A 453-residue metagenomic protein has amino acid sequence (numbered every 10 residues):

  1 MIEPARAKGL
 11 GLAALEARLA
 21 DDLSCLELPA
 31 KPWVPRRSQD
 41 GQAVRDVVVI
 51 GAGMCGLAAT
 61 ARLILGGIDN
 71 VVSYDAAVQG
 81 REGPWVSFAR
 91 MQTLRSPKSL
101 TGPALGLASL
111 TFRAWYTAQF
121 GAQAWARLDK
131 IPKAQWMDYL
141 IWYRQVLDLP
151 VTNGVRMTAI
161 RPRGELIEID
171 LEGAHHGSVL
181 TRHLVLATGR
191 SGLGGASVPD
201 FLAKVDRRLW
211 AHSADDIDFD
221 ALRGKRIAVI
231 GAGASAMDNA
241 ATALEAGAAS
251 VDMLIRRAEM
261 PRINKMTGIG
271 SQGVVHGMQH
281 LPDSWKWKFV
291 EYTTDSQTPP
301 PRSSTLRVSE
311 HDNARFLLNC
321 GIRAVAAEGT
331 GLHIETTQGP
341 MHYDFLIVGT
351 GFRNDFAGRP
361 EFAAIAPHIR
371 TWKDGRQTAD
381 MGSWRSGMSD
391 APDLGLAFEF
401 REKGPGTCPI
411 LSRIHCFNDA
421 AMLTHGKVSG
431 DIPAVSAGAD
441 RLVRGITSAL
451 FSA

Functional and structural regions predicted by a protein language model:
A14-S38, P132, T188-A246, V251 (+1 more regions): Glycine-rich dinucleotide-binding loop and its adjacent helix/turn
L23-E27, D40, V44-R45, I50-T93: N-terminal low-complexity, Ser/Thr- and acidic-residue-enriched intrinsically disordered segments
V48-I50, S178-G192, A228-I230, M341-R353: Short hydrophobic core segments
G56-G66, D215-I263, S383-T447: Rossmann-like dinucleotide/flavin-binding elements
A76-Q135, L254-T298: Glycine-rich active-site loop/strand segments that organize a redox cofactor
Y116-H183, T188, V308-T336, Y343-F345: Feature captures the FAD/FMN-dependent oxidoreductase FAD-binding
G247-F352, R444: A Rossmann-like FAD-binding core segment of flavoenzymes
V348, R353-W384: Acidic, glycine-rich loop-and-strand cores that form catalytic or ligand-binding grooves in diverse globular domains
